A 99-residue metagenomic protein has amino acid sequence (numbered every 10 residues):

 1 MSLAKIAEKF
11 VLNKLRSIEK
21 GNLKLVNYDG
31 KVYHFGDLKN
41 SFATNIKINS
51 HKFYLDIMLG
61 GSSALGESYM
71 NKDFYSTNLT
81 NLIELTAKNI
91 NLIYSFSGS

Functional and structural regions predicted by a protein language model:
M1-S99: Feature captures hydrophobic
